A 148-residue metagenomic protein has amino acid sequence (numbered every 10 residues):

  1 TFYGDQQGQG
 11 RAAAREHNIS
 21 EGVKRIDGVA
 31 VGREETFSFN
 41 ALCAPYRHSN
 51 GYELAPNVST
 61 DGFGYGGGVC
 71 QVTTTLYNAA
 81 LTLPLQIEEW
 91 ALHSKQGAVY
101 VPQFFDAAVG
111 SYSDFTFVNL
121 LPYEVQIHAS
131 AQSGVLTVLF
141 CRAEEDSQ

Functional and structural regions predicted by a protein language model:
T1-Q148: Well-ordered beta-sheet/strand-loop patches within structured domains
